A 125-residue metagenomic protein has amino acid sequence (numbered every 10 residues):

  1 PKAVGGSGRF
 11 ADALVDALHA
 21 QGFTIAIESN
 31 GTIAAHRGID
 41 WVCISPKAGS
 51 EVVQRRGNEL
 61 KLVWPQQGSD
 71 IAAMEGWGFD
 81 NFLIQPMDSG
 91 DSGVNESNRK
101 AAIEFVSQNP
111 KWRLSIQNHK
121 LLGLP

Functional and structural regions predicted by a protein language model:
K2-P125: Conserved AdoMet/S-adenosylmethionine-binding subsite of the radical SAM
